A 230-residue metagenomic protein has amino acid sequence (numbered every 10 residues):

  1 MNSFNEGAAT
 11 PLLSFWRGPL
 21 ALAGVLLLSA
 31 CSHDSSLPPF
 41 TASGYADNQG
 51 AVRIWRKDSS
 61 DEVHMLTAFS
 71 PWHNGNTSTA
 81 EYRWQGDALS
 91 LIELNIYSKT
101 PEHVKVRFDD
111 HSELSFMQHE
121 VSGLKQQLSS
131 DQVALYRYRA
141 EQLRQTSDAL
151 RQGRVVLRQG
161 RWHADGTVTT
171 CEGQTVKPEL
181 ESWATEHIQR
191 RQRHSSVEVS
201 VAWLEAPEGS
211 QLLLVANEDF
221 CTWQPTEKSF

Functional and structural regions predicted by a protein language model:
N2-L20: Bacterial N-terminal signal peptides that target proteins for export
L27-A30: C-terminal motif of bacterial Sec signal peptides marking the signal peptidase cleavage site
S32-D34: Bacterial signal peptide processing site
S36-R154, R191: Extended, compositionally biased repeat/scaffold regions that form elongated interaction surfaces
D148-T169: Structural detector for short beta-strands of small beta-barrel domains
A164-L180: OB-fold (S1/OB) nucleic-acid-binding surfaces
T185-V201: Short nucleic-acid-contacting surface segments enriched for D/E, G, S/T with interspersed K/R
A206-F230: OB-fold/S1-family single-stranded nucleic acid-binding modules
